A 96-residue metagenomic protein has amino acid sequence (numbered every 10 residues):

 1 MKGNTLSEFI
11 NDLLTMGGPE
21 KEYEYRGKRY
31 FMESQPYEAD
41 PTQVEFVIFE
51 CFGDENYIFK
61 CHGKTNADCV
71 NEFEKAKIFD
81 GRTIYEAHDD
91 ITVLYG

Functional and structural regions predicted by a protein language model:
M1-E8, R26-M32: Charged, amphipathic alpha-helical segments
K2-K21: Short acidic, Pro/Gly- and aromatic-enriched capping/linker segments at domain boundaries
E8, R26, T42-F46, N56 (+2 more regions): Residue-level marker of intrinsically disordered, low-complexity segments enriched for small/polar residues
F9, F31, F46-F52, F59 (+2 more regions): Phenylalanine-focused residue identity feature
T15-F52: Amphipathic, interaction-prone secondary-structure segments
E55-G96: Mixed-charge, Lys/Arg-enriched low-complexity segments
